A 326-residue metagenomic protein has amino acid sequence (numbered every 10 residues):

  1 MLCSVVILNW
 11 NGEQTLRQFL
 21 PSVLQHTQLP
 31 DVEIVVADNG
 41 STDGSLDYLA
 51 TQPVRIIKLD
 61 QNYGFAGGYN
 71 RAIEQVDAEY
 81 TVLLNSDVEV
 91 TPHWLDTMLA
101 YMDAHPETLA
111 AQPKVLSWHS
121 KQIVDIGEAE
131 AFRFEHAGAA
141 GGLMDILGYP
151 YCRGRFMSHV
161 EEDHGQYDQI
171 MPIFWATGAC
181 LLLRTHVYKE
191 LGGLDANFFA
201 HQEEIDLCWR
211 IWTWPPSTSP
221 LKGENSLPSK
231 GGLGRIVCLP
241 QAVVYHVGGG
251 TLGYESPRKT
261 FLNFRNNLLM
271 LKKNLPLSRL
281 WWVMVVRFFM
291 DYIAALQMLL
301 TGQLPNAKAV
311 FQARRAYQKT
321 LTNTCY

Functional and structural regions predicted by a protein language model:
N11, V23, N39-G40, G44 (+1 more regions): Conserved short acidic donor-positioning loop in nucleotide-sugar-dependent glycosyltransferases
P21-D31: Short, acidic, metal-binding catalytic loop of nucleotide-sugar glycosyltransferases
D31-G40, I57-L59: Short beta-strand/loop segment that forms part of the nucleotide-sugar
L59-V76, S86, T97: Glycine-rich, basic loop-to-helix element that forms the pyrophosphate-binding segment of sugar-nucleotide handling
T81: Short aromatic/hydrophobic "clamp" motif used to bind/position activated sugar donors
E89-A137, G142-Y149: Conserved donor NDP-sugar-binding/catalytic core segment of glycosyltransferases
D168-T218, L233-V243: A short, conserved alpha-helix in the catalytic core of glycosyltransferases
T213-W214, L233-Y326: Active-site-adjacent helix/loop segment of glycosyltransferases that harbors family-specific signature motifs
